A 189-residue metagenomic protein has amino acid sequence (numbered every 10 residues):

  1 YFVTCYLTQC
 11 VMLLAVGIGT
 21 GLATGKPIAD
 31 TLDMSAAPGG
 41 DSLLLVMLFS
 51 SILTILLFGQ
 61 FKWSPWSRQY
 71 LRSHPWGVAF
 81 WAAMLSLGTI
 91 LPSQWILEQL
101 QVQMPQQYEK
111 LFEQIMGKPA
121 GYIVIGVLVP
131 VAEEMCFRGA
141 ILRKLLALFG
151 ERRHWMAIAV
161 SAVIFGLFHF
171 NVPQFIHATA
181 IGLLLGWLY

Functional and structural regions predicted by a protein language model:
Y1-Q9, F80-T89, V160: Alpha-helical transmembrane segments
Y1-Y70, P75: N-terminal, membrane-interfacial amphipathic/helix-forming hydrophobic leader that caps and precedes the first
Y6, C10, L14, L87 (+5 more regions): Transmembrane alpha-helix boundary/anchor motif
G21-T24, M104-Q107, G182-W187: Short alpha-helical linear motifs
A29-P38, W66-M135, G139-G150: Juxtamembrane helix-loop-helix connectors linking adjacent transmembrane helices in multi-pass membrane enzymes
M47-S51, S86, A162, I181-G182: Residue-level recognition of pore/gate-forming positions within transmembrane alpha-helices of multi-pass
P119-Y189: Transmembrane helix-loop-helix hairpins at the membrane interface of multi-pass integral membrane proteins
